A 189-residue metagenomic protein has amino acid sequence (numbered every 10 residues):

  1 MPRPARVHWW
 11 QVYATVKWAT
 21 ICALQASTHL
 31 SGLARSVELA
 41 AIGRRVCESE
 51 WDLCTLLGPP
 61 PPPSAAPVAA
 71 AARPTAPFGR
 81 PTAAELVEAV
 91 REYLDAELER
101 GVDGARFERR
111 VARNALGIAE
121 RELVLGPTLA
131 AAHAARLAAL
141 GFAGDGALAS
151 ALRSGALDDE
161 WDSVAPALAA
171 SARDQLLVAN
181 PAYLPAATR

Functional and structural regions predicted by a protein language model:
P2, W18-R73: ATP/Mg2+ or Mg2+-diphosphate-binding catalytic cores that bind nucleotide phosphates or diphosphates via glycine-rich
P2-P4, V68-P77, D95-R100: Short, charged, low-complexity loops and linkers
P2-Y13: All-alpha amphipathic helical-bundle segments outside canonical DNA-binding/catalytic cores that form hydrophobic
R6, G32-E38, V102-R106: Short, surface-exposed loop/turn segments at secondary-structure junctions
Y13-V16, T20, G43, V87 (+6 more regions): Generic structural concept
T20-T28, T55-G58, G117, R121-T128 (+3 more regions): Charged/polar positions within long, soluble alpha-helices
D52-A72, E92, A96, A105 (+2 more regions): Intrinsically disordered, low-complexity linker/tail regions enriched in Pro/Ser/Thr and polar/acidic residues
P77-E92, A96-R110, L125-R189: C-terminal amphipathic alpha-helical interaction region
